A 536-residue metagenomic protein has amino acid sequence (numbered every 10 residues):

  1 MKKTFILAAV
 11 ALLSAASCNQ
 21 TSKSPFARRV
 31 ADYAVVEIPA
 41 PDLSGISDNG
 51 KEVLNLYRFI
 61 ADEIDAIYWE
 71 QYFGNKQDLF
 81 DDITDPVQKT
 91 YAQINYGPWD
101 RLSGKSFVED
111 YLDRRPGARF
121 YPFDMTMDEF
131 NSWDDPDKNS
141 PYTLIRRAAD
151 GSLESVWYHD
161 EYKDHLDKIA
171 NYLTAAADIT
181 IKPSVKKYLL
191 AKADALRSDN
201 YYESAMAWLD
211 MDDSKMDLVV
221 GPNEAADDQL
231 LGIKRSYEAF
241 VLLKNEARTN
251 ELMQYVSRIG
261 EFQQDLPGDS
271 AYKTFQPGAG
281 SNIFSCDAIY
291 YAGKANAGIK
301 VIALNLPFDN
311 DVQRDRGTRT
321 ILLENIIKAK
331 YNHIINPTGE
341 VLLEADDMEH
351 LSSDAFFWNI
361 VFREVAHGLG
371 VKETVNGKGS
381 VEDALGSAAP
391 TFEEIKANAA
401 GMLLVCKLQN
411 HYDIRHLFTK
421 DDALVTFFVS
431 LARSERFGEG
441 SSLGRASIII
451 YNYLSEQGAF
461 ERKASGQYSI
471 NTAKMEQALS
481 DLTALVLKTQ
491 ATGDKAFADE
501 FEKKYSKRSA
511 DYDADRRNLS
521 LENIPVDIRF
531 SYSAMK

Functional and structural regions predicted by a protein language model:
S14-S17: C-terminal motif of bacterial Sec signal peptides marking the signal peptidase cleavage site
S22-Y188: N-terminal helix-rich structural modules
S47, A355-K372, A397, M402: Active-site recognition of the HExxH zinc-binding catalytic motif
Y158-E161, H165-M348, S352: Contiguous, non-catalytic segments that form substrate-binding/exosite surfaces or channel walls
K182, P390-K407: An active-site-proximal "capping" alpha-helix that borders the catalytic cofactor pocket
V371-I395: Post-HEXXH active-site segment of zinc metalloproteases
M402-E500: Long, well-structured alpha-helical subdomains associated with metal-dependent extracellular/ecto-lumenal hydrolases
L487-K536: Extended, compositionally biased alpha-helical segments that mediate assembly or anchoring
